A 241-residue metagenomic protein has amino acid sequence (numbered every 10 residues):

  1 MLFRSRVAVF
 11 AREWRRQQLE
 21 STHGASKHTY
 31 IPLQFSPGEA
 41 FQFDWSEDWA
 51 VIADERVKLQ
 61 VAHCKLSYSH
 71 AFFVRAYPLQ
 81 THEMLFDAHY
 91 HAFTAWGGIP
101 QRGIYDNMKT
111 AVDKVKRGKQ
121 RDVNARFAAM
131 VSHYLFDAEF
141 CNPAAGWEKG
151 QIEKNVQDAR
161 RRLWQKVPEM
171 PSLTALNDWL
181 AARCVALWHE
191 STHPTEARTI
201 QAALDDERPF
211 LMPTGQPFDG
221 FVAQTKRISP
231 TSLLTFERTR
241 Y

Functional and structural regions predicted by a protein language model:
S5, V9, E13-F72, T81-M84 (+2 more regions): Mobile-element integrase/transposase regions, centering on the N-terminal DNA-binding/Zn-coordinating module
D44, H70, G103-D106, V131 (+2 more regions): Short, conserved catalytic/metal-binding motifs centered on acidic residues
V74-R102: Active-site beta-loop-alpha junctions of metal-dependent nucleic acid enzymes, especially the RNase H-like/DDE
I99-K119: Acidic/histidine-rich, metal-coordinating catalytic segments
Y105-D106, R117-G118, F136-R160, L176 (+1 more regions): RNase H-like two-metal-ion nuclease catalytic core shared by retroviral integrases and related mobile-element nucleases
K119-A138: Two-metal-ion acidic nuclease core segments, chiefly of the RNase H-like superfamily
V156-Y241: Active-site-proximal acidic segments at structured loop/helix or strand boundaries that coordinate catalytic metals
